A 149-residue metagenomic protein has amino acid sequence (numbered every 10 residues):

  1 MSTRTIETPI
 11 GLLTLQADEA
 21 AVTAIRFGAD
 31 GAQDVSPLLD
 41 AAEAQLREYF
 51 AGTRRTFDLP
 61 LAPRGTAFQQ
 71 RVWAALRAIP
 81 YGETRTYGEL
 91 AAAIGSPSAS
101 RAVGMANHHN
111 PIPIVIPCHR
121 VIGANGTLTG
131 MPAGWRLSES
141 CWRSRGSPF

Functional and structural regions predicted by a protein language model:
M1-S98, G146-F149: Basic nucleic-acid-binding alpha-helical/helix-turn surface characteristic of O6-alkylguanine DNA
L13, V121-G123: Active-site and channel-lining beta-strand-loop segments that bind or position nucleotide-derived/phosphorylated
S100-V103: Helix-turn-helix DNA-binding helix
H109-P113: Terminal helix-turn-helix DNA-binding modules in bacterial transcription factors
I114-V121: Short Lys/Arg-enriched helix C-cap and helix-to-coil transition segments that create basic nucleic-acid-contact patches
A124-F149: …primarily DNA-binding HTH/wHTH and HhH modules…
